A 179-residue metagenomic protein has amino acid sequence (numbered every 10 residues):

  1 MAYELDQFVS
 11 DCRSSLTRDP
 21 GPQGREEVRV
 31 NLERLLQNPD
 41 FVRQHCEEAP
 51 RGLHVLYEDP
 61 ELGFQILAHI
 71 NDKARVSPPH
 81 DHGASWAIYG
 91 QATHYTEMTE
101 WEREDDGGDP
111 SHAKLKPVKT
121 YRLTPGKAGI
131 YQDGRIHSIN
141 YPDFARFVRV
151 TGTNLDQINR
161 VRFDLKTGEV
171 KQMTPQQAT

Functional and structural regions predicted by a protein language model:
M1-D40: N-terminal leader/capping segments at the start of a protein or of a new domain
H45, A49-K73: A short glycine-rich, His/Asp/Glu-containing loop-to-beta-strand
A68-H82, R122-L123, Q132-G134: Conserved short histidine dyad/triad with adjacent acidic residue
S77-H80, M98-T99, I136-P142, R149: Short beta-strand His + acidic residue motifs that chelate non-heme Fe in jelly-roll/DSBH and cupin folds
A84-E102: Glycine- and acidic-residue-biased ligand/ion/polar-headgroup-sensing regions
I88, F144-N159: A short hydrophobic beta-strand segment most commonly corresponding to one strand of the jelly-roll/cupin
I88, R103-S138: Short acidic-glycine-tyrosine-enriched beta hairpin
K166-T179: Long hydrophobic alpha-helical segments typical of transmembrane helices together with their membrane-interfacial
